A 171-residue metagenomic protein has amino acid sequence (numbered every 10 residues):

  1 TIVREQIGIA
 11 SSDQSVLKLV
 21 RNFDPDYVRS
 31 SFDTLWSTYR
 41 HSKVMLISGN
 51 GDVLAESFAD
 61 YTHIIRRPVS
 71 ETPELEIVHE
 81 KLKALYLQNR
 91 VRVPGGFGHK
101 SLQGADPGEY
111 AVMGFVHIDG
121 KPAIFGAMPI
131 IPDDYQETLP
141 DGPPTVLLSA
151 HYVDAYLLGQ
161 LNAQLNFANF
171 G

Functional and structural regions predicted by a protein language model:
T1-S30, G49-Y61, G142, A155 (+1 more regions): Extracellular/periplasmic ligand-binding regions of membrane signal-transduction receptors
G8, D13, L17, W36-T38 (+2 more regions): Extracytoplasmic/periplasmic ligand-binding sensor regions of membrane-associated signaling proteins
V20-D24, W36, S149: Extracytoplasmic/periplasmic, Sec-exported soluble proteins
P25, I130-D134, S149-L158: Helix-start (N-cap) segments at beta->loop->alpha junctions that couple sensory/regulatory domains to adjoining helices
S30-S31, F125: Well-ordered alpha-helical segments embedded in enzymatic catalytic cores
F32-R40, N162-L165: Short regulatory alpha-helical segment in sensory/regulatory domains of signaling proteins that mediates
P144-L147: Short beta-strand edge/capping elements of PAS-family sensory modules
